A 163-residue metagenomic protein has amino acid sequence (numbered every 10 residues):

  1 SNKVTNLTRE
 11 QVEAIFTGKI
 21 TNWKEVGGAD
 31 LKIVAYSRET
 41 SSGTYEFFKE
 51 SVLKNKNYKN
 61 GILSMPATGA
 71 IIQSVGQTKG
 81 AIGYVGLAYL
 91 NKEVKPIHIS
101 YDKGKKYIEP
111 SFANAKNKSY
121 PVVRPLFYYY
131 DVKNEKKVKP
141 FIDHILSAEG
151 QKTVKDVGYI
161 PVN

Functional and structural regions predicted by a protein language model:
S1-N163: Exported/periplasmic ABC-transporter solute-binding proteins
